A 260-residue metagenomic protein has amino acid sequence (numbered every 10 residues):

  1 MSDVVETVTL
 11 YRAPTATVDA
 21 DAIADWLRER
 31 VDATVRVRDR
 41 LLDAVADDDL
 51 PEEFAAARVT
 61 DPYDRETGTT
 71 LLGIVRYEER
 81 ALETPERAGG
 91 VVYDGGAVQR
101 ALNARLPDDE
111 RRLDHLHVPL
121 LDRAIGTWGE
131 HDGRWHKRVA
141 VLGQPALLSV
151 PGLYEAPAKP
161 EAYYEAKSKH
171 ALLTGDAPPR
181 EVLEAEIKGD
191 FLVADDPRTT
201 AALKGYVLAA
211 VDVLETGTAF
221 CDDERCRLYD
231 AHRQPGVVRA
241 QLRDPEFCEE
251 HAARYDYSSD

Functional and structural regions predicted by a protein language model:
M1-E130: Propeptide-to-catalytic entry region of secreted or membrane-anchored zinc metalloproteases
T9-Y11, H136-P197, E215-D260: Metalloprotease/metallohydrolase-associated module, dominated by Zn2+-dependent proteases
H117-L120, A146-L148, G152-L153, L203-V207: Long, contiguous hydrophobic alpha-helical segments, chiefly transmembrane helices and signal peptides
H131-W135: Short, glycine/charged-enriched secondary-structure capping and boundary segments
D195-L214: Short alpha-helix carrying the canonical HExxH Zn2+-binding catalytic motif
